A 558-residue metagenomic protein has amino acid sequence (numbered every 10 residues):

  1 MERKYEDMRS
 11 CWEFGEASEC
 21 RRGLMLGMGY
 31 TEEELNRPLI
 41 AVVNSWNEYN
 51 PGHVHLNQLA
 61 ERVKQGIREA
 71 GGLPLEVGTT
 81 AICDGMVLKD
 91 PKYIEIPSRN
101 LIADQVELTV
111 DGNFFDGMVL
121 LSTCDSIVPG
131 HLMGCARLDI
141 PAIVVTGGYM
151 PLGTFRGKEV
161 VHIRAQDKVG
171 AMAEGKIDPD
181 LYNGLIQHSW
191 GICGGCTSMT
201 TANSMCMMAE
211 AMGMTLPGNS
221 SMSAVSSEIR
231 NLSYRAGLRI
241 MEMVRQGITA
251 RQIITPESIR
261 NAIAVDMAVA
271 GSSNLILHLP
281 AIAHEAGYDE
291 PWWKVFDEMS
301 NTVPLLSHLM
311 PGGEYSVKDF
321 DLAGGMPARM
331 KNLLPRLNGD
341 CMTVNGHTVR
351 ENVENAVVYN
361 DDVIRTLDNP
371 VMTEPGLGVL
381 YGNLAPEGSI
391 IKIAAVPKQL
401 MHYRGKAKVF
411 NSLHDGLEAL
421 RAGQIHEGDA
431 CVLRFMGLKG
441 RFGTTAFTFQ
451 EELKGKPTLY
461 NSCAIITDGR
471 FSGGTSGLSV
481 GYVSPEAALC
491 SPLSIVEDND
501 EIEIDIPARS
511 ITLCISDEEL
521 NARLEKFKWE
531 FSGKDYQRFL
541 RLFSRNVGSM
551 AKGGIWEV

Functional and structural regions predicted by a protein language model:
M1-V54, L59-A81, G85, P91-E95 (+5 more regions): Catalytic or ion-coupling anion/metal-binding cores of large enzyme and transporter domains
E95-D104: Glycine-rich, highly charged phosphate/nucleotide-binding loops
V110-H131, I143-T146: A short, small-residue-rich loop immediately preceding and capping a beta-strand
